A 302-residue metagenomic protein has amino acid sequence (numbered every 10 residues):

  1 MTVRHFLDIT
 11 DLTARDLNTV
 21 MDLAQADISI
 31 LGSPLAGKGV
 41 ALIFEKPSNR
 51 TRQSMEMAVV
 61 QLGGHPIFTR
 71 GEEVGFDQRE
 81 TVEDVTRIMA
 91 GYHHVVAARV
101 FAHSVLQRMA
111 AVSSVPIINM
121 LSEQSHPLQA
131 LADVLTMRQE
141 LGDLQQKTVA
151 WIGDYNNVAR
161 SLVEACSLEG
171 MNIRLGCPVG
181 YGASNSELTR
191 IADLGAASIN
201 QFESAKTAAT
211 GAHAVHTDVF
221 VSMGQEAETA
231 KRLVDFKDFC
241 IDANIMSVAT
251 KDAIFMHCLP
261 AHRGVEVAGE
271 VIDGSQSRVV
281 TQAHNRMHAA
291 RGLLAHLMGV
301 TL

Functional and structural regions predicted by a protein language model:
M1-Q53, M57: Positively charged, low-complexity intrinsically disordered leader regions
G39, F44-Y92: Active-site cofactor/substrate anionic-group-binding motifs, chiefly glycine- and Lys/Arg-rich phosphate-binding loops
E45-A58, Q139-T217: Glycine-rich phosphate/diphosphate-binding loop of Rossmann-like nucleotide-binding domains
L62, Y92, V112-S113, E169 (+3 more regions): Short, structured coil segments at secondary-structure junctions
H94-A165, H257: Anion-binding alpha/beta catalytic cores of soluble intermediary-metabolism enzymes, centered on
A192-E270: Rossmann-like adenosine-cofactor binding region
D252-A253, C258-L302: Adenosine-phosphate binding glycine-rich loop
